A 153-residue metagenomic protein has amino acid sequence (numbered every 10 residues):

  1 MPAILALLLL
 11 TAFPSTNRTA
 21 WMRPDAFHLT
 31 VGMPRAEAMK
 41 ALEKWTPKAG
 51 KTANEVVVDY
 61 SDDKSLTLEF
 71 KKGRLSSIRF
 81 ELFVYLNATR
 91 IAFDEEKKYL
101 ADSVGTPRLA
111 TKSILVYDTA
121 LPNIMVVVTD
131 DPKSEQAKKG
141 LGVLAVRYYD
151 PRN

Functional and structural regions predicted by a protein language model:
P2, L75, T119: Residue-level signal for functionally critical sites in structured catalytic/ligand-binding pockets
P2-A12: Sec-dependent N-terminal signal peptides
F13-T52, E81-N153: Non-cytosolic coordination micro-motifs
M39-R74: N-terminal, post-signal-peptide region of Sec/Tat-exported proteins
